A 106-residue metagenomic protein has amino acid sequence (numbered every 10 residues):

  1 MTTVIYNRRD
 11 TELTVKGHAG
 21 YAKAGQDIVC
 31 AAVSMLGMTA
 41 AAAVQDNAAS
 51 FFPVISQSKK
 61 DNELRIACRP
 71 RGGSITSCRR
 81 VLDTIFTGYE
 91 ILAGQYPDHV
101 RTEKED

Functional and structural regions predicted by a protein language model:
M1-Q26, M38-D106: N-terminal intrinsically disordered, cationic/polar leader segments that include organellar targeting peptides
V29-V33: Short, conserved glycine- and acidic-residue-centered signature motifs in active-site or ligand-binding loops
